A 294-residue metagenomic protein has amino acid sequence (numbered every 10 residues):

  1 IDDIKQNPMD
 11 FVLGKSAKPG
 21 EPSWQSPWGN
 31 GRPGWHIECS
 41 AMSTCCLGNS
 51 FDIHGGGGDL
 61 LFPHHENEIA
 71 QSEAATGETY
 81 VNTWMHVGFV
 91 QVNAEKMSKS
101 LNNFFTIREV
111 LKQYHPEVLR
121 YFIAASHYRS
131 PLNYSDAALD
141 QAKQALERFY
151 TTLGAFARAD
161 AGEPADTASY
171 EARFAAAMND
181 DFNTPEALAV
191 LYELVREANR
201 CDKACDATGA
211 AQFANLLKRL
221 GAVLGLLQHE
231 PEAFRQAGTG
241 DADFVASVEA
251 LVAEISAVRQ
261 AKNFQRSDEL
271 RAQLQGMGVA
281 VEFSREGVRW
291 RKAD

Functional and structural regions predicted by a protein language model:
I1-A157: Alpha-helical recognition segments enriched in aromatics with Gly/Pro capping that present substrate-recognition
K96-M97, N102-D294: Structural preference for alpha-helix termini/caps and helix-kink/transition segments
